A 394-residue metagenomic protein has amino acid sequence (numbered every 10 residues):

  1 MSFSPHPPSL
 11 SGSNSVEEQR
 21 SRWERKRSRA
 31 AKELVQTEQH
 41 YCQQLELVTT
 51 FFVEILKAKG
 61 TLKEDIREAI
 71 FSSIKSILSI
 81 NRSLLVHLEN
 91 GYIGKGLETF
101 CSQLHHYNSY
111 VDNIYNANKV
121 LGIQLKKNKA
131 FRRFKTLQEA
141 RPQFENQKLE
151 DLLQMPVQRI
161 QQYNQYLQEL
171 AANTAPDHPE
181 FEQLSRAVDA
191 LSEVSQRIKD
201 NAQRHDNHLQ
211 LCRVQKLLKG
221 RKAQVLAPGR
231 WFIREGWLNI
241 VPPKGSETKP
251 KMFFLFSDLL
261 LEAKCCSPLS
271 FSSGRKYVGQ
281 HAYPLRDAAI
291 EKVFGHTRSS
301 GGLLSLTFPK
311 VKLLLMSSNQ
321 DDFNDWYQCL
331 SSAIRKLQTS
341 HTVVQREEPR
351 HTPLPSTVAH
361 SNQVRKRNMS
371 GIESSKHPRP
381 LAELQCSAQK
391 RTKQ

Functional and structural regions predicted by a protein language model:
M1-L226, S246-P250: An all-alpha helical bundle fold corresponding to the catalytic cores of small-GTPase guanine nucleotide exchange
S2-P5, Q224, E247-K249, K264-Q394: Proline-rich, intrinsically disordered linker/tail regions of eukaryotic cytoskeletal and small-GTPase signaling
T37, Q44, I80, H87 (+12 more regions): Structured beta-strand/turn binding interfaces of compact recognition modules in eukaryotic regulators
R230-G236: A surface-exposed beta-alpha-beta supersecondary segment
W231, M252-F254: Residues that recognize and position ribonucleotide moieties
W237-I240, S246-T248: Glycine-rich, charged/polar anion/phosphate-binding loops that engage phosphate groups from diverse ligands
M252, L259, L303: Conserved beta-strand and immediately adjacent loop positions that scaffold enzyme active sites
